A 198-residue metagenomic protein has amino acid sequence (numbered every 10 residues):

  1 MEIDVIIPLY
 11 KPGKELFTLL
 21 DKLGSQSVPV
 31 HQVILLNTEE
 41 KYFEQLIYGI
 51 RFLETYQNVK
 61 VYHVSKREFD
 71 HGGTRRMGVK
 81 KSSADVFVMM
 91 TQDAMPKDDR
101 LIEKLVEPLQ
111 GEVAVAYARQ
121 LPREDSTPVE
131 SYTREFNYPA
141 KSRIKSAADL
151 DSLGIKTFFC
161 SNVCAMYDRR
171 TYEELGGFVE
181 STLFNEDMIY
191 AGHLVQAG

Functional and structural regions predicted by a protein language model:
P12-S25: Short, well-formed alpha-helical segments that are part of the catalytic scaffolds of diverse glycosyltransferases
K22-H63: Acidic donor-binding segment of Leloir-type glycosyltransferases
S65-S82: Glycine-rich, basic loop-to-helix element that forms the pyrophosphate-binding segment of sugar-nucleotide handling
S83-A84, S161-L175: Conserved nucleotide-sugar donor-binding and metal-coordinating catalytic region shared by glycosyltransferases
F87: Short aromatic/hydrophobic "clamp" motif used to bind/position activated sugar donors
D99-S131: Conserved donor NDP-sugar-binding/catalytic core segment of glycosyltransferases
A148-Y167, L183: A recurrent flexible, glycine/aromatic-enriched loop bordering the glycosyltransferase active site that acts as
F184-Y190: Acidic donor-binding loop at a coil-to-helix junction in glycosyltransferase catalytic cores that engages
